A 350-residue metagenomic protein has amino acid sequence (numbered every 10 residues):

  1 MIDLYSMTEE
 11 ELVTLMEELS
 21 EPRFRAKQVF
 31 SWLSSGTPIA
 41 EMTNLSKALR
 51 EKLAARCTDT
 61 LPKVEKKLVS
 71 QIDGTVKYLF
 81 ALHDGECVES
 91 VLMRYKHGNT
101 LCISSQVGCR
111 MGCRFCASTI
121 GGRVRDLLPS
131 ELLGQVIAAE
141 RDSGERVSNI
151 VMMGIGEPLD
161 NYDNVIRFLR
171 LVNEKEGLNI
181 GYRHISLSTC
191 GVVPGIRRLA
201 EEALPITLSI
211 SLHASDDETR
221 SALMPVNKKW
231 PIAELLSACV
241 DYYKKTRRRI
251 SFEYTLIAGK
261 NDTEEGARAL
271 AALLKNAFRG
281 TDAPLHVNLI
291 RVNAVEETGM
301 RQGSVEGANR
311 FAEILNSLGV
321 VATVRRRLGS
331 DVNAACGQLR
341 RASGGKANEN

Functional and structural regions predicted by a protein language model:
M1-V88, V240-R248, L256-N350: Auxiliary Fe-S-binding modules of radical SAM enzymes
S70, S104-S105, S118, S188 (+1 more regions): Short linear Ser/Thr-Pro motifs
V76, V88, N99-I103, M111 (+1 more regions): Generic beta-strand structural signal
D84-G98: P-loop NTP-binding catalytic core
R94-E131: Canonical Radical SAM [4Fe-4S] cluster-binding loop centered on the CxxxCxxC motif and its immediate flanking residues
I120-N149: Conserved alpha-helical substructure of the radical SAM core
E140-N149, G154-L318, A322: Conserved AdoMet/S-adenosylmethionine-binding subsite of the radical SAM
